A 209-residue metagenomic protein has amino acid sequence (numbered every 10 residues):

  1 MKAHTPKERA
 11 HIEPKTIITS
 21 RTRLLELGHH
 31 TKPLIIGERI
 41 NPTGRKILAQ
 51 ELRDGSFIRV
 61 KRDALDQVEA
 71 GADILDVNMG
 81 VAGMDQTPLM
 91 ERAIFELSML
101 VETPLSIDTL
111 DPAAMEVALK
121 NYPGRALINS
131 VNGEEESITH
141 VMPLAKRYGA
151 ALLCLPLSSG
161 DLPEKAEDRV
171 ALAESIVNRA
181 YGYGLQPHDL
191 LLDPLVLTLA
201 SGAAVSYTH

Functional and structural regions predicted by a protein language model:
K2-R23: Terminal amphipathic helices with adjacent charged low-complexity linkers/tails
K32, A72-D73, V101-P104, G124-A126 (+2 more regions): Short, well-ordered coil/turn segments that N-cap beta-strands
I35-R62, L162-A166: Active-site mouth loops of central-metabolism enzymes
Q67, A118, L192: Conserved, mostly hydrophobic/aromatic
A70-V101, V196-S201: Glycine-rich, proline-tolerant flexible connector loops at the mouths of alpha/beta enzymes
N78-G80, P104-D111, A126-E135: Catalytic beta/alpha-barrel core
E135-L199: Conserved anion-binding
T208-H209: Conserved small/polar residues in nucleotide/adenosyl-binding loops
